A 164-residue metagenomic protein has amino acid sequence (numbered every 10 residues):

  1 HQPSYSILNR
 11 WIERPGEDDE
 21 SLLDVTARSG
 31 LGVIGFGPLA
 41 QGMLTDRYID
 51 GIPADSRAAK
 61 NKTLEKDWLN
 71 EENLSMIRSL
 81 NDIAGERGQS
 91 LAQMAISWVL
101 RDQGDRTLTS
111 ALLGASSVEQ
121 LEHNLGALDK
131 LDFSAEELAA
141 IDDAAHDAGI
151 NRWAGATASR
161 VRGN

Functional and structural regions predicted by a protein language model:
H1-D143, A148, V161-G163: Beta/alpha (TIM)-barrel catalytic core signal, keyed to glycine-rich beta->alpha loops juxtaposed to Asp/Glu that bind
W153-A158: Short coil/turn segments at secondary-structure boundaries
